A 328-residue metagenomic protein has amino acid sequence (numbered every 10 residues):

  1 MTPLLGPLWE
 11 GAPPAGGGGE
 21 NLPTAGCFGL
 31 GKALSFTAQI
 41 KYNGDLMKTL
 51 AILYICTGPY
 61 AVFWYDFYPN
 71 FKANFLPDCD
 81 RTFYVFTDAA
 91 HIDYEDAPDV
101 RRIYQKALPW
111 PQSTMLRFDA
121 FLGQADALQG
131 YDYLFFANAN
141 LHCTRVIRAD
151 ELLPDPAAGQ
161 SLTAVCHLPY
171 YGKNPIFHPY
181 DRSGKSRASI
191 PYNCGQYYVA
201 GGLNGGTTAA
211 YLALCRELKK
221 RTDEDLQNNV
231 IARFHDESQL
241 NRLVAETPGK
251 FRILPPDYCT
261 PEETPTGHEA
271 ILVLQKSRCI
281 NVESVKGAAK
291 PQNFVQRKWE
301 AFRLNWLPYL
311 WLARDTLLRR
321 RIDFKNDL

Functional and structural regions predicted by a protein language model:
W9-G11: Glycine-biased, low-complexity coil/linker segments
S35-N43: Short, positively charged and aromatic/hydrophobic N-terminal segments
N43-L116, Q124-G130, R297, A301-L328: N-terminal anchoring/stem segment of glycosyltransferases
Q105-A137, R145, R233-V244: A conserved donor-nucleotide-binding helix/loop in the catalytic core of Leloir-type glycosyltransferases
T144-R182: Conserved donor-nucleotide/metal-binding helix-loop-beta segment in metal-dependent transferases, i.e., the alpha-helix
I190-C279: Catalytic core and acceptor-binding pocket of nucleotide-sugar-dependent glycosyltransferases
V244-L328: C-terminal catalytic/acceptor-binding lobe
